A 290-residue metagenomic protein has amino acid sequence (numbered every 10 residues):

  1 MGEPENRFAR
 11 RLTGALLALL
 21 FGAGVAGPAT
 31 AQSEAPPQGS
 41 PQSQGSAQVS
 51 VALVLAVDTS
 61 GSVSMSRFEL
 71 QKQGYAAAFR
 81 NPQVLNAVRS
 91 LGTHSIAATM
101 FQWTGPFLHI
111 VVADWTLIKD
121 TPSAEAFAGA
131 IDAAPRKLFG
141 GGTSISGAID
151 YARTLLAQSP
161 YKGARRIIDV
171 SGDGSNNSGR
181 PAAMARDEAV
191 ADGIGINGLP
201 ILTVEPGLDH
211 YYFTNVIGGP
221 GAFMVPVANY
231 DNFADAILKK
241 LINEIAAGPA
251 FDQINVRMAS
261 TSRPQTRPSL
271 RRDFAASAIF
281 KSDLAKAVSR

Functional and structural regions predicted by a protein language model:
G2-L16: Bacterial N-terminal signal peptides that target proteins for export
G14-G24: Bacterial N-terminal signal peptides
G27-A31: Sec/Tat signal peptide C-region and signal peptidase I cleavage site
A47-D114, A148-A152, I167-S171: Von Willebrand factor
A56-S66, A98, D114-L117, I131-G142 (+4 more regions): Second-shell loop/turn segments in exported
I110, I118, P122-R166, G198-L208 (+1 more regions): Von Willebrand factor
G174-N215: VWA/integrin I-like adhesion module and closely mimicked acidic/polar interface patches used
I201-F251: Von Willebrand factor A/integrin I-like adhesion domains
